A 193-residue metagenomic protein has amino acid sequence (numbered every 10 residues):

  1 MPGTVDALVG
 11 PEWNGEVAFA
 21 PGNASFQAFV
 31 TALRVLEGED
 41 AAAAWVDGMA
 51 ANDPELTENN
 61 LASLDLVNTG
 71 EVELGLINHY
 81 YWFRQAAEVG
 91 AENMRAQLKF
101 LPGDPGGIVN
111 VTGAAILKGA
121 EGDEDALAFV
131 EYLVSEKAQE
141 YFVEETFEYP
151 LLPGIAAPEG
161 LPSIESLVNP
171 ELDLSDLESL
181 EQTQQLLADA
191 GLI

Functional and structural regions predicted by a protein language model:
M1-V72, Q85: Extracytoplasmic ligand-binding site segments that recognize negatively charged/polar headgroups
G15-P21, Y132-A156: Periplasmic-binding protein-like
E16-A20, E73-N78, Q97-F100: Structural recognition of the beta-strand scaffold that forms the well-ordered cores of secreted hydrolase catalytic
R34, N110-G122, Y141: A bilobed periplasmic-binding-protein/Venus flytrap-type ligand-binding module shared by bacterial periplasmic
D40-A41, E148-I193: An extracytoplasmic/periplasmic, membrane-proximal ligand-sensing/linker region
V46-A50, L56-T57, E92-K118: Periplasmic-binding protein-like
E73-R95: A ligand-binding cleft/hinge motif common to bilobed small-molecule-binding domains
F129: Substrate/cofactor-recognition hotspot
